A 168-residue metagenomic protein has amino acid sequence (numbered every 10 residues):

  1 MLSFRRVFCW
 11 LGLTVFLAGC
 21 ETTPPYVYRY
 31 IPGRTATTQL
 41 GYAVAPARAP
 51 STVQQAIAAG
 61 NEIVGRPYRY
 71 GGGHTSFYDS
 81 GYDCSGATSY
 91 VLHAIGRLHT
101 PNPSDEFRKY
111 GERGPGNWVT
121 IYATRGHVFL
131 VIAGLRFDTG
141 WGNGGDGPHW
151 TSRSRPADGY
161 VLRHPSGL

Functional and structural regions predicted by a protein language model:
M1-C9: Bacterial N-terminal signal peptides that target proteins for export
R6, Y42-P46, G73-H74, P115: Residues at structural and domain junctions
F8-W10, V15-P67, N143-L168: Intrinsically disordered, low-complexity, Pro/Ser/Thr/Asn/Gly/Ala-rich spacer/linker segments adjacent to signal
G12, F16, G71, S76-Y78 (+3 more regions): Residues in flexible loops and secondary-structure boundaries
Y26-Y30, Y42, Y68-Y70, Y78 (+5 more regions): Sequence-level detector for tyrosine residue identity
P46, I57, S89, I95-L168: ...with weaker cross-activation on analogous glycine-rich loops/strands in unrelated enzymes
P50-F107: Secreted/periplasmic proteins that engage bacterial cell-wall peptidoglycan
